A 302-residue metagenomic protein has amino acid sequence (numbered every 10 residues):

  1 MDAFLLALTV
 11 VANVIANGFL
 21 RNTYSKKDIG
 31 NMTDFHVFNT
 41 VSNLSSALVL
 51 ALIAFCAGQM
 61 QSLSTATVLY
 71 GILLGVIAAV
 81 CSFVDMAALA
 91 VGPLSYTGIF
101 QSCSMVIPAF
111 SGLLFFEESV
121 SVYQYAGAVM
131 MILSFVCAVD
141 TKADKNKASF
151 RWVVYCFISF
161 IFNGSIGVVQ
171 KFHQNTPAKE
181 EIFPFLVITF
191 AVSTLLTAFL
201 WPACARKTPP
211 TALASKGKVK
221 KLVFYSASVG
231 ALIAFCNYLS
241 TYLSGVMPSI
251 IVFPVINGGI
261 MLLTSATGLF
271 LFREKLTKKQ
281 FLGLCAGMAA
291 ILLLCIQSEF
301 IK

Functional and structural regions predicted by a protein language model:
M1-K302: Polytopic alpha-helical membrane proteins, predominantly small-molecule transporters/carriers
